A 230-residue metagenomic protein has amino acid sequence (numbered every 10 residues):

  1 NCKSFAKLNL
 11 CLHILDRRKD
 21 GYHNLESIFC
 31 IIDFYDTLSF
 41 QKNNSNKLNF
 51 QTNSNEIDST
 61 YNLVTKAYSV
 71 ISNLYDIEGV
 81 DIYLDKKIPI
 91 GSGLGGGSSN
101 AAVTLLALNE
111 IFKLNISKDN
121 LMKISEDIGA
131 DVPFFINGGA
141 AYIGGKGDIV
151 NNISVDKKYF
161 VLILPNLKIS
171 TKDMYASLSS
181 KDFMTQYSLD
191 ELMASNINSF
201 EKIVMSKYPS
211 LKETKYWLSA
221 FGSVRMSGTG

Functional and structural regions predicted by a protein language model:
N1-S4, N9-S27, L114-S223: ATP-dependent small-molecule kinase catalytic core of the GHMP/sugar-kinase superfamily and closely related
N1-S92, E110-N120, K146, V155 (+2 more regions): ATP-binding N-lobe of GHMP and related small-molecule kinases
F50, G97, N196-I197: A short, mixed-charge helix-start or loop-turn motif at secondary-structure junctions
D58, G95, M205: Charge-dense, low-complexity intrinsically disordered segments
T65-G79, L105-L106, A194-E213: A short, flexible low-complexity segment enriched in Lys/Arg and Gly/Pro that occurs in N-terminal basic tails
D85-F112, A130, S223-G230: Glycine/serine-rich anion-binding loops at beta->alpha junctions that coordinate negatively charged ligand groups
